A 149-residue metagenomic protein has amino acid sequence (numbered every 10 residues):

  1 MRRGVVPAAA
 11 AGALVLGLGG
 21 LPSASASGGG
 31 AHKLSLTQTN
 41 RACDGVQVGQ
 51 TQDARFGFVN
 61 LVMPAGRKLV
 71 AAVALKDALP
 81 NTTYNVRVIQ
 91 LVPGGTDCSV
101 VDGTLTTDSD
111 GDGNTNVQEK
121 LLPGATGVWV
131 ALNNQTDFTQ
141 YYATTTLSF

Functional and structural regions predicted by a protein language model:
M1-A11: N-terminal export and membrane-targeting signals
R2-G4, G17-G19, S23-N85, Q90-F149: N-terminal targeting/export leaders
A9-G19: Bacterial N-terminal signal peptides
